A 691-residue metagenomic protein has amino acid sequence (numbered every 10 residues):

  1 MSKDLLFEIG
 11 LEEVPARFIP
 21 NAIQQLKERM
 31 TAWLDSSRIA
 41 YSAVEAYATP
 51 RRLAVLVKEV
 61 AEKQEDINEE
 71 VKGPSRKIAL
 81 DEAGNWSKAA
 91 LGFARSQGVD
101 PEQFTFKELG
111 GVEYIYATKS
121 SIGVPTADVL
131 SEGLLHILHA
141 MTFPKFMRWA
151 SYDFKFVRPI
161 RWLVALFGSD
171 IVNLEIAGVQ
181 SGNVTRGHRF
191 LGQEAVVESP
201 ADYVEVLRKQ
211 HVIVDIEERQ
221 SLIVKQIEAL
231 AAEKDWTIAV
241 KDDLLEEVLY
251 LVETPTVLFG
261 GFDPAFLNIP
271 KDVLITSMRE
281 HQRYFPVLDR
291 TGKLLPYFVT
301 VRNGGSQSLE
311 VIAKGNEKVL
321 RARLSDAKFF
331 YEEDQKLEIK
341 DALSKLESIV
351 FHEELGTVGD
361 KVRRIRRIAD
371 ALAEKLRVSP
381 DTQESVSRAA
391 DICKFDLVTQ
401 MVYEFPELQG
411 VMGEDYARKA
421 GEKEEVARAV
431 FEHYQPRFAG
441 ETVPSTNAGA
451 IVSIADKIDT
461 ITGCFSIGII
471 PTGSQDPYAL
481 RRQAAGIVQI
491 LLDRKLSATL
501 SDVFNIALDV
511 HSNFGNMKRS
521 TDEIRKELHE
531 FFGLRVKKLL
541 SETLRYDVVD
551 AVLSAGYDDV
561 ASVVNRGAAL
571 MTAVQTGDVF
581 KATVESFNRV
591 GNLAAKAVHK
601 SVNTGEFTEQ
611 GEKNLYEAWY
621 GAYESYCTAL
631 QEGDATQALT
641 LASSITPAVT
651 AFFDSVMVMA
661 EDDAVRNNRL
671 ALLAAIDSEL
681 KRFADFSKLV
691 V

Functional and structural regions predicted by a protein language model:
M1-V691: Amphipathic alpha-helical "coupling" segments that flank catalytic cores
